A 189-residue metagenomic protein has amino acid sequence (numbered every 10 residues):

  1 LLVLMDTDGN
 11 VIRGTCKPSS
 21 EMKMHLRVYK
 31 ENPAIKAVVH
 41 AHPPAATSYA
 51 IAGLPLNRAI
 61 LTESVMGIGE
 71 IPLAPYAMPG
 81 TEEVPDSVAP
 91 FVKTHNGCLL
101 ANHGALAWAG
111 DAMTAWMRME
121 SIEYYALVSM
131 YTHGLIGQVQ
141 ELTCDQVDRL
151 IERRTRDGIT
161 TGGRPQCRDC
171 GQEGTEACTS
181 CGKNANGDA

Functional and structural regions predicted by a protein language model:
L1-A189: Glycine-rich flexible loops
